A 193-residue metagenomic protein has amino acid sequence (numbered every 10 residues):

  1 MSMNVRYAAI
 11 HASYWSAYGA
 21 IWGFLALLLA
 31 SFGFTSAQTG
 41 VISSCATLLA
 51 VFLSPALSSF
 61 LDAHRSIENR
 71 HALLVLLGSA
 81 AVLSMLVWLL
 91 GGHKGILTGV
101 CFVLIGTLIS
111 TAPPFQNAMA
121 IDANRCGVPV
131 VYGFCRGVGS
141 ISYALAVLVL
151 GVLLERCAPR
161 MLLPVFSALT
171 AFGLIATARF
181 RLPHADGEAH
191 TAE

Functional and structural regions predicted by a protein language model:
M1, T177-E193: Juxtamembrane intracellular "pre-TM" segments in multi-pass secondary transporters
M1-T47, V51: Helix-loop boundary and gating motifs at the non-cytosolic
A12-S13, L83-V87, K94-P113, M119: Hydrophobic core of transmembrane alpha-helices in multi-pass small-molecule transporters, especially MFS/SLC-type
L27, S31, D62-A63, L145-F166: Transmembrane alpha-helix termini and helix-breaking/packing motifs in multi-pass membrane transporters
L49-V51, V130-L150: Glycine-rich segments within core transmembrane alpha-helices of 12-TM secondary carriers
F52-E68, L154-E155: Helix-to-loop junctions at the C-terminal end of transmembrane segments in multipass secondary transporters
R70-L86, S167: Structural signature of the two symmetry-related core transmembrane helices
M161-R179: Symmetry-related core transmembrane helices of the 12-TM Major Facilitator Superfamily/SLC fold
